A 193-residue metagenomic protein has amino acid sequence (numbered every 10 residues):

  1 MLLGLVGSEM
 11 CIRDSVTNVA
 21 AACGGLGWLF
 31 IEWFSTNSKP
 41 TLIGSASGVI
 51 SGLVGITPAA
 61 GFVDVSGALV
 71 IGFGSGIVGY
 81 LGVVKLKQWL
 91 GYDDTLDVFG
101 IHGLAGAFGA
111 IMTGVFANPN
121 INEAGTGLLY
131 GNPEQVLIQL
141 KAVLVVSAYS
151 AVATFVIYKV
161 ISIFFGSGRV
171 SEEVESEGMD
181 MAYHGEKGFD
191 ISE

Functional and structural regions predicted by a protein language model:
M1-G7, C11-I12: Single conserved hydrophobic/aromatic residue that forms the stacking wall/gate of nucleotide- or nucleobase-binding
S8-E9, T57-G67: Helix-coil boundary and interhelical linker segments in multi-pass alpha-helical membrane proteins
D14-N18, L42-A46, S66-F73, L140 (+1 more regions): Hydrophobic alpha-helical transmembrane segments
A20-W33, V49-I56, A60, G72-K85 (+3 more regions): Transmembrane alpha-helical segments of multi-pass membrane transport proteins and ion-pumping complexes
K39-V49, L96-G100: Cytoplasmic-side transmembrane-helix entry/capping segments in multi-pass membrane proteins
N122-Q139: Short, membrane-exposed interhelical loops at transmembrane-helix boundaries
E134-A151: Hydrophobic alpha-helical transmembrane segments
I161-E193: Extramembrane terminal tails and long inter-domain/linker segments of multi-pass membrane proteins
